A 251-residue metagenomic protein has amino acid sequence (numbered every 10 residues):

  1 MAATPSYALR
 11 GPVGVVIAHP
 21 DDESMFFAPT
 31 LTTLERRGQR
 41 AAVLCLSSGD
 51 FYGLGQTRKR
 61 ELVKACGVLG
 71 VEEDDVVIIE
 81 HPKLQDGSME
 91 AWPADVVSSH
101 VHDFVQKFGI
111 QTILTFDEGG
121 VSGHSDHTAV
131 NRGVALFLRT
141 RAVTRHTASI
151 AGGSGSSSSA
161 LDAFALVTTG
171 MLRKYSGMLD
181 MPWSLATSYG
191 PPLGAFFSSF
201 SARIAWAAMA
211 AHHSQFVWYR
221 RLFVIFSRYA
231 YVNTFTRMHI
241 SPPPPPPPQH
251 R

Functional and structural regions predicted by a protein language model:
M1-S159, P245-H250: Active-site beta-strand->loop->alpha-helix modules in alpha/beta enzyme cores, enriched in Gly/His/Asp(Glu)
T140-R251: The feature marks non-catalytic terminal segments
